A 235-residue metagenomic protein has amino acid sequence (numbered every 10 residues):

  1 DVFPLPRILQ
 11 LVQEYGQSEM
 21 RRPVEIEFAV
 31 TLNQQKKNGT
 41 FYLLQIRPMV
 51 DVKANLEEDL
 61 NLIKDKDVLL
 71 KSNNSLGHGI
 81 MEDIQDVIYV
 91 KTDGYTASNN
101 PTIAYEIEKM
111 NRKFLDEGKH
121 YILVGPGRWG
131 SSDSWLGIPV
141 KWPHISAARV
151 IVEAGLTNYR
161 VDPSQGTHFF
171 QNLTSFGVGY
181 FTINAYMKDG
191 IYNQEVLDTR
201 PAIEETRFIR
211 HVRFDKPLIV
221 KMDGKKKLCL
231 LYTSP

Functional and structural regions predicted by a protein language model:
D1-E25, A29: A long amphipathic alpha-helix within ATP-dependent nucleotide-binding catalytic cores
F3, P48-H120, G125-P126, I145-A147 (+2 more regions): C-terminal active-site "lid" helix and adjoining low-complexity regulatory extension at the edge of ATP-using catalytic
R22-P48: Conserved metal-phosphate-binding beta-hairpin within the catalytic cores of diverse ATP-dependent phosphoryl-transfer
P23, K53, E58, E153-Y180: Phosphate/diphosphate-binding loops
F28-K37, H120-L136: A glycine-rich phosphate-binding loop feature that marks nucleotide/adenosyl-phosphate handling sites
Q35-L43, N55-E58, D133-I138: Short acidic, glycine/serine/threonine-rich loops at helix termini
K141-I151: Acidic, Ser/Thr-rich peripheral helices and adjacent loops at domain boundaries
Y232-P235: Conserved small/polar residues in nucleotide/adenosyl-binding loops
